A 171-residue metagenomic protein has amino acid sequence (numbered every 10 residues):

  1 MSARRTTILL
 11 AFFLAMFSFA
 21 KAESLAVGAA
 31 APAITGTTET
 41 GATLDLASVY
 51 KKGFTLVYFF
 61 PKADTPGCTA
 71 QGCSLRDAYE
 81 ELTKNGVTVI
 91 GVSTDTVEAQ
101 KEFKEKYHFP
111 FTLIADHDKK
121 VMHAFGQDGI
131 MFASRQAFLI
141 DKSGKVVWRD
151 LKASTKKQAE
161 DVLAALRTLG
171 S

Functional and structural regions predicted by a protein language model:
M1-I8: Bacterial N-terminal signal peptides that target proteins for export
I8-F17: Bacterial N-terminal signal peptides
K21-A47: N-terminal "domain-start" segment that seeds a small globular fold
A31-P32, F54, S134-Q136: Short loop/turn microsegments at loop-to-beta-strand junctions
L46-T69, L75: Short active-site neighborhood of thiol/selenol oxidoreductases, capturing the structured segment around
T88-I90, Q100-Q136: Short, internal strand/loop/helix patches that form the active-site neighborhood or redox-interaction surface
A133-S171: Thiol-/selenol-based redox modules, centered on thioredoxin-like and closely related oxidoreductase domains
